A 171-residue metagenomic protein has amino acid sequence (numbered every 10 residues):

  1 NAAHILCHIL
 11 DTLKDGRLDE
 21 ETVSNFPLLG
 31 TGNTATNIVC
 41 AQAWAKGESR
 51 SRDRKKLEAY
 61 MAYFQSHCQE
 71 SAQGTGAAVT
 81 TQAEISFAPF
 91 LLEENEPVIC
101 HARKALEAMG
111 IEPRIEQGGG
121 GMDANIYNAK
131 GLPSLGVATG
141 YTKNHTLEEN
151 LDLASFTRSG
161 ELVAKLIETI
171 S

Functional and structural regions predicted by a protein language model:
N1-Q69, Q82-A88: Midchain, well-structured core segments that form catalytic/ion-binding scaffolds
H4-D15, K55-K56, A62-S66, K104 (+2 more regions): His/Asp/Glu-rich mid-to-C-terminal helical/loop segments that flank catalytic regions of hydrolases
H8-R17, A78, S86-L135: Active-site-adjacent substrate-binding region of metalloamidase/peptidase-like peptide-processing proteins
C68-A72, L106: Conserved hydrophobic residues forming the short capping helix/wall of the S-adenosyl-L-methionine
Q73-A83: Conserved short beta-strand edge segments in small beta-sheet-based binding/regulatory domains
